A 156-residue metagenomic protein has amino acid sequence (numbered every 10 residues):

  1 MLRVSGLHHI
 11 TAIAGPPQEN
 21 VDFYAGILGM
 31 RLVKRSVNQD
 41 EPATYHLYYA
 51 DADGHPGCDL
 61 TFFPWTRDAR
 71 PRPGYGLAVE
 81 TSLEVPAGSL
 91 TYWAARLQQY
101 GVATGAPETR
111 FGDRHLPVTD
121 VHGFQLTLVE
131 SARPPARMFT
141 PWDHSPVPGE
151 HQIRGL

Functional and structural regions predicted by a protein language model:
M1, V33-S36, T91-G155: Vicinal oxygen chelate
L2-S5, P42, H55-G57, H151: A generic fold-level signal
S5-G15, T66-R96, R114-T119, Q152-L156: Vicinal oxygen chelate
I13-P56, Q99, P107-P117: Core segments of cupin and vicinal oxygen chelate
P17-V21, P64-R67, T140-W142: Short hydrophobic/aromatic-rich motifs at helix boundaries and adjacent loops
K34-Q39, Y49-S82: Conserved donor-binding loop and adjoining core beta-sheet/short helix segment in diverse acyl/aminoacyl transferases
D51-D53, A87-G88, A132-R133: Short loop segments at secondary-structure junctions
